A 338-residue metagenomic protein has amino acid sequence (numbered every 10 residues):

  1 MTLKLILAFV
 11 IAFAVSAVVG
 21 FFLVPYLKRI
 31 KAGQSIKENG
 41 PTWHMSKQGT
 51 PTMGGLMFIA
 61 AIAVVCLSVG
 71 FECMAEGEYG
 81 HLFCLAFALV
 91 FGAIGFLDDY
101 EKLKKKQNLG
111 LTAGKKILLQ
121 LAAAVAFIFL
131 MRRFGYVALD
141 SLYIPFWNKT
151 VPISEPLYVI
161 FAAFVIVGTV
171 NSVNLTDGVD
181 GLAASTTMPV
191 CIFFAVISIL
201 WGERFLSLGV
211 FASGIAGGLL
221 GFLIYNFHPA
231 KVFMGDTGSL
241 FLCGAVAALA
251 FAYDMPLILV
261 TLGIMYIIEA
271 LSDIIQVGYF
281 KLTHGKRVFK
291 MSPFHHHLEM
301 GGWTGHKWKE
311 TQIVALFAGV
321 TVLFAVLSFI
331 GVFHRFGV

Functional and structural regions predicted by a protein language model:
M1-K28, F58-A93, F127-R133, D140-L142 (+2 more regions): Alpha-helical transmembrane segments
V24-P41: Membrane-interface loops
K37-P51, K106-L119: Juxtamembrane helix-capping/reentrant segments at transmembrane boundaries
G77-T112, K116-I117: Hydrophobic alpha-helical hairpins/lids featuring a short glycine-rich hinge
K104-T112, I144-I153, T283: Membrane interface segments of multi-pass transport proteins and intramembrane proteases
L111-T112, L119, A124-V137: Internal, non-catalytic "lid/hinge" segments that mediate substrate recognition, gating, inter-domain movement
